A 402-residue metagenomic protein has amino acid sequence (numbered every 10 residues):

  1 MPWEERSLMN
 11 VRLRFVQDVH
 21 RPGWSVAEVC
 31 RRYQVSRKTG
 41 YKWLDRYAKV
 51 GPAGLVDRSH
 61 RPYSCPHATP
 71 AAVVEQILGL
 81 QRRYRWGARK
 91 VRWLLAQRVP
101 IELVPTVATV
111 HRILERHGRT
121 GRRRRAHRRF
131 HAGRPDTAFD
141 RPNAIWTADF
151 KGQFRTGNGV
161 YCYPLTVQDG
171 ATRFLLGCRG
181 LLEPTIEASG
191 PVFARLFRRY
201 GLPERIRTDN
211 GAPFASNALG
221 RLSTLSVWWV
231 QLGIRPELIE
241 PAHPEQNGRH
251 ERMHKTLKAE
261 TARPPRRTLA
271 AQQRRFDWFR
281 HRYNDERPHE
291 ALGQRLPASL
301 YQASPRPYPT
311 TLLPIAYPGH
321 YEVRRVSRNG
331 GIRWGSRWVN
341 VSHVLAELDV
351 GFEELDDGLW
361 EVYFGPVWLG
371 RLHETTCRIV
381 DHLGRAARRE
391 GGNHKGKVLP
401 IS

Functional and structural regions predicted by a protein language model:
M1-R14, Y63-A71: Short, Lys/Arg-enriched anionic-surface-contact patches
R6-W24, V74-R85: Short, amphipathic alpha-helical "recognition" segments used to contact nucleic acids or chromatin
F15, V29-C30, G40-W43, G51 (+15 more regions): Mobile genetic element proteins and their domesticated derivatives, centered on retroelements and DNA transposons
P52-T147, Q153, A212, S223-S226 (+1 more regions): Basic, flexible linker segments flanking DNA-binding modules in nucleic acid-interacting mobile-element proteins
A108, L114-L175, L182, I186-E204 (+3 more regions): Mobile-element integrase/transposase regions, centering on the N-terminal DNA-binding/Zn-coordinating module
A218, T224-P309, G351, L355-D356: Charged alpha-helix within mobile-element recombinases
R280, N284-S402: C-terminal, beta-rich DNA-binding module of retroviral/retroelements integrases
